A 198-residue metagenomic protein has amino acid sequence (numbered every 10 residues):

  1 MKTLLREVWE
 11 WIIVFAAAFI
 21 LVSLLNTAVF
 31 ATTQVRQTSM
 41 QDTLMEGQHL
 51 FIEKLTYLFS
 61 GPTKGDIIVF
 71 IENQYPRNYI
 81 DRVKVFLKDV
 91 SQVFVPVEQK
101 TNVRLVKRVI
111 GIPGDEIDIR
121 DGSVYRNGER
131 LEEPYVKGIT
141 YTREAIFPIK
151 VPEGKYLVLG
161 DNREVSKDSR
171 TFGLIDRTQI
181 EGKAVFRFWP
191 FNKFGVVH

Functional and structural regions predicted by a protein language model:
M1-R104, R177-H198: Protein maturation boundaries and topogenic segments
S39-T43, T56-G61, R108, G122 (+3 more regions): Short, surface-exposed secondary-structure edge patches
H49, I67, E116, K155-Y156: Residue-level marker of beta-strand positions
R104-R130: Mid-length scaffold segments of soluble, non-membrane domains
R126-E144: PP2C/PPM family metal-dependent serine/threonine protein phosphatase catalytic domain, recognizing the conserved
I139-K155: Acidic loop->beta-strand submotif enriched in PP2C/PPM serine/threonine phosphatases
G160: Phosphate/adenylate-binding glycine loop and adjacent helical scaffold
S166-T171: Active-site loop architecture of trypsin-fold serine endopeptidases
